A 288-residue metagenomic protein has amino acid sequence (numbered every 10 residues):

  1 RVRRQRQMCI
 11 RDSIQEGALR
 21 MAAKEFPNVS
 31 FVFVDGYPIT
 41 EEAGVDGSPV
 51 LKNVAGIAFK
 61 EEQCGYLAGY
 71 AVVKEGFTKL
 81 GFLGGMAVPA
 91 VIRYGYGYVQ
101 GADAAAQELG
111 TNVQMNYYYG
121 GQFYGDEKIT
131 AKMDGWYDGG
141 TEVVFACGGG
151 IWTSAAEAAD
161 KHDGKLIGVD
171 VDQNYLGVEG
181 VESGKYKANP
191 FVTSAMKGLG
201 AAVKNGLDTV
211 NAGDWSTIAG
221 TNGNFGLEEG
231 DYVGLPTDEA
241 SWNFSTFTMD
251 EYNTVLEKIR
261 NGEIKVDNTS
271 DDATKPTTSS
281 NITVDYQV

Functional and structural regions predicted by a protein language model:
R1-I10: Single conserved hydrophobic/aromatic residue that forms the stacking wall/gate of nucleotide- or nucleobase-binding
R11, N28-D46, L166-V171: Short beta-strand elements of ligand-binding domains
S13-A22, D126-L166, K197, A201: Hydrophobic alpha-helical
E42-Y70, K74, L83-A90, Y119 (+1 more regions): Short beta-strand elements at the ligand-binding edges of bilobed clamshell
E62-L109, D214-W215, A219-F244: An alpha-beta-alpha
A90-T141: Extracellular/periplasmic Venus flytrap/periplasmic-binding protein
A159-N243: Extracellular/periplasmic periplasmic-binding protein-like sensory domains
T209-V288: Hinge/cleft segment of the Venus flytrap/periplasmic-binding protein
